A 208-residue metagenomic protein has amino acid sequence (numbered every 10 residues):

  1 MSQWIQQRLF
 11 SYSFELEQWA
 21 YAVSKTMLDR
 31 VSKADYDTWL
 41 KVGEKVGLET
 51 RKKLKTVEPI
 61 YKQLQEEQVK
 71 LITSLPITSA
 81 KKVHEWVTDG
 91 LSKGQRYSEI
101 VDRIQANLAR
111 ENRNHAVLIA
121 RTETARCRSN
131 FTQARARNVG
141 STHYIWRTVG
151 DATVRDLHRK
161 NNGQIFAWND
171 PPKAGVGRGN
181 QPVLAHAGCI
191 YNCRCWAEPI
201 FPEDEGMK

Functional and structural regions predicted by a protein language model:
M1-A22, T26-K33, A106-N107, R121-K208: Activation/maturation switch segments at domain boundaries
M1-E111, I200-K208: N-terminal leader/targeting and assembly helices and adjacent pre-domain segments
E111-A116, W168: Short, surface-exposed acidic
